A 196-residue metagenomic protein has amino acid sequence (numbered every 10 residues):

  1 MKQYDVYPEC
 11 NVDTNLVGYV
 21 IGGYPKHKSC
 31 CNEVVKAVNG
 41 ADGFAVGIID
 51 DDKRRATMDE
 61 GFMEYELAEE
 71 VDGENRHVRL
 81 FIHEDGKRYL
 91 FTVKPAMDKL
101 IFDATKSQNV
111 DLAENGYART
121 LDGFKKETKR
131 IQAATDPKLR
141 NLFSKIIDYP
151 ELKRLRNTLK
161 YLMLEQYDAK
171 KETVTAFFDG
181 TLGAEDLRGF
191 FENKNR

Functional and structural regions predicted by a protein language model:
M1-R196: Acidic, divalent-metal-binding catalytic cores of TOPRIM and closely related two-metal-ion phosphodiester/pyrophosphate
